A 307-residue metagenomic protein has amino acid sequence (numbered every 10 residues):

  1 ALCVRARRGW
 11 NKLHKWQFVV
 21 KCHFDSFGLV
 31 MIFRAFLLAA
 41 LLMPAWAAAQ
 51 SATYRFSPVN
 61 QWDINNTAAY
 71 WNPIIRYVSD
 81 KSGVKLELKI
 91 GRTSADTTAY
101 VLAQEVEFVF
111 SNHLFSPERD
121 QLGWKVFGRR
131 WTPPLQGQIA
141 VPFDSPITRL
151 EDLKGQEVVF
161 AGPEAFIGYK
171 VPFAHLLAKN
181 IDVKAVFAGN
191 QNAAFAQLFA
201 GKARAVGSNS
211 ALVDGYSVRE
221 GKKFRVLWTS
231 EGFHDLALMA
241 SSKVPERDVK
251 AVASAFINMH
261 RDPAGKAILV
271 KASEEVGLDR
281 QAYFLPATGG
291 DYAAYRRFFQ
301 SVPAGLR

Functional and structural regions predicted by a protein language model:
I32-L38: Sec-dependent signal peptide recognition, specifically the positively charged N-region followed immediately by
L42-W46: N-terminal signal peptide c-region/cleavage motif recognized by signal peptidases
Q50-F115: Extracytoplasmic small-molecule ligand-binding "clamshell" domains of the periplasmic binding protein/Venus flytrap
Y54-I64, E151-G168: Short loop->beta-strand "edge-of-pocket" segments that line small-molecule binding or catalytic clefts across diverse
Y54-P58, W62-P73, A240-R307: An extracytoplasmic/periplasmic, membrane-proximal ligand-sensing/linker region
A95-F108, Q121-L122, E151, N192-G207 (+1 more regions): Short helices/loops that flank or line small-molecule/ion binding pockets
V126-R149, A237-S241: Hydrophobic/proline-rich hinge and linker segments of small-molecule sensing/allosteric domains, predominantly
S145-P146, Q156-S254: Pocket-lining segment of extracytoplasmic ligand-binding domains
